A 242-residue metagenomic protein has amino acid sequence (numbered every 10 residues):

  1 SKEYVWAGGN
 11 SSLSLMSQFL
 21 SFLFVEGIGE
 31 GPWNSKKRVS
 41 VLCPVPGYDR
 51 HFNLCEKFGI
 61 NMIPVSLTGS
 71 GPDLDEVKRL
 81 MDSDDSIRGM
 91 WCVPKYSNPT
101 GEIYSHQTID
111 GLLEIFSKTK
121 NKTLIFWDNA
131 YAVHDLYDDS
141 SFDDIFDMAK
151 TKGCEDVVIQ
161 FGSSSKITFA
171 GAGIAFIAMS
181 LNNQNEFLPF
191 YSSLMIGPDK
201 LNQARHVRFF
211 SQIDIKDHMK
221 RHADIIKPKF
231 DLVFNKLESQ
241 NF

Functional and structural regions predicted by a protein language model:
S1-K120, A132-K152: Conserved core of the PLP fold type I
K2, S239-F242: Short secondary-structure junctions
I115-K122, K236-Q240: A structural motif corresponding to the C-terminal end of an alpha-helix and its immediate exit/capping segment
I125-F126: Residue-level marker for buried hydrophobic side chains located in beta-strands that build the well-ordered beta-sheet
N129: Walker B catalytic acidic pair
A149-K227, F234-Q240: Conserved core segment of the aminotransferase class I/II
